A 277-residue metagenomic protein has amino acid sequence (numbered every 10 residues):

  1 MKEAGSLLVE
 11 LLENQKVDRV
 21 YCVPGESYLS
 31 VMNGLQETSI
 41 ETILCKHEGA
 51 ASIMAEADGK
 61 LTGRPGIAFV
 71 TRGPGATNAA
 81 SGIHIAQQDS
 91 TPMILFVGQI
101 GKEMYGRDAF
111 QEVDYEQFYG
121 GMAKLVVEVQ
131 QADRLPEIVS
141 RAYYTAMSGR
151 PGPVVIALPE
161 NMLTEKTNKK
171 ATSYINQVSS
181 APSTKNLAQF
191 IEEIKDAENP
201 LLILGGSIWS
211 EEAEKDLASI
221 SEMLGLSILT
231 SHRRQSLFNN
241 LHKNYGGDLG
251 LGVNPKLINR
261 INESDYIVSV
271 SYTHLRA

Functional and structural regions predicted by a protein language model:
E3-T77: N-terminal cofactor/phosphate-binding cores enriched in small/glycine residues, especially glycine-rich loops such as
L7-V17, D58-T62, A146-S148, L187-P200 (+1 more regions): Glycine-rich phosphate/diphosphate-binding loops that line cofactor/substrate pockets in enzymes
D18-Y21, E41-I43, L61-I100, I203-G206 (+1 more regions): A short, small-residue-rich loop immediately preceding and capping a beta-strand
Y21-I53, E198-E263: Anionic-ligand anchoring segments at beta-strand to alpha-helix junctions in alpha/beta enzyme folds, i.e., glycine
N33-T38, F96, G120-M122, K166-I175 (+1 more regions): Gly-rich Lys/Arg/Thr-decorated short loops/hinges at beta-loop-alpha junctions or inter-strand turns that position
F110-G149, E263-S264: Conserved thiamine diphosphate
R141, T145-D196: Conformationally flexible catalytic loops at phosphate/diphosphate-handling active centers
T273-A277: Conserved small/polar residues in nucleotide/adenosyl-binding loops
